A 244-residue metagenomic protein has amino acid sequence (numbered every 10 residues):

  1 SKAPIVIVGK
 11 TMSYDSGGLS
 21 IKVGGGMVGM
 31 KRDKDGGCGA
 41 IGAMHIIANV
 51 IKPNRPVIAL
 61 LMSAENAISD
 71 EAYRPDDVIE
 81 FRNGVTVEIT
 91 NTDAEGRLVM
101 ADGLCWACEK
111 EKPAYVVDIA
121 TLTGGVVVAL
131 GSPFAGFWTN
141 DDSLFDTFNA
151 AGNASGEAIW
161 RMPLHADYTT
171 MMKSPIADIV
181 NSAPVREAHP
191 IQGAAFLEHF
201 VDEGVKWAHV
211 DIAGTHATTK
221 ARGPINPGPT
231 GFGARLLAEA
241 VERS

Functional and structural regions predicted by a protein language model:
S1-S244: A generic structural signal for tightly packed, nonpolar segments enriched in small/aliphatic residues
